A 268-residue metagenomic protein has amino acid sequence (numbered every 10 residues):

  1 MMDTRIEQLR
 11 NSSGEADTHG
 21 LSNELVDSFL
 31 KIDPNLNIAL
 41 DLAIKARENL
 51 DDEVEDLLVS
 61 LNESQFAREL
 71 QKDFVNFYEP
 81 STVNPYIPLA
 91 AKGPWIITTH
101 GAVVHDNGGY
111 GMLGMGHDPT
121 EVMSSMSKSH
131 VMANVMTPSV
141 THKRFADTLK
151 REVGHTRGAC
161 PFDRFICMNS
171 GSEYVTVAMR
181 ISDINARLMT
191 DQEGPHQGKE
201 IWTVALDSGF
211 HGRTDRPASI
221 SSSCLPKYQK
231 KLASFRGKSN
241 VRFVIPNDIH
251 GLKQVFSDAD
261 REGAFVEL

Functional and structural regions predicted by a protein language model:
M1-D163, Q254, D258-V266: N-terminal glycine-rich, Lys/His-bearing helix-loop that initiates the first secondary-structure elements of many
M1-G20, E24-D27, G116, K150-L268: PLP-dependent aspartate aminotransferase-fold enzymes
